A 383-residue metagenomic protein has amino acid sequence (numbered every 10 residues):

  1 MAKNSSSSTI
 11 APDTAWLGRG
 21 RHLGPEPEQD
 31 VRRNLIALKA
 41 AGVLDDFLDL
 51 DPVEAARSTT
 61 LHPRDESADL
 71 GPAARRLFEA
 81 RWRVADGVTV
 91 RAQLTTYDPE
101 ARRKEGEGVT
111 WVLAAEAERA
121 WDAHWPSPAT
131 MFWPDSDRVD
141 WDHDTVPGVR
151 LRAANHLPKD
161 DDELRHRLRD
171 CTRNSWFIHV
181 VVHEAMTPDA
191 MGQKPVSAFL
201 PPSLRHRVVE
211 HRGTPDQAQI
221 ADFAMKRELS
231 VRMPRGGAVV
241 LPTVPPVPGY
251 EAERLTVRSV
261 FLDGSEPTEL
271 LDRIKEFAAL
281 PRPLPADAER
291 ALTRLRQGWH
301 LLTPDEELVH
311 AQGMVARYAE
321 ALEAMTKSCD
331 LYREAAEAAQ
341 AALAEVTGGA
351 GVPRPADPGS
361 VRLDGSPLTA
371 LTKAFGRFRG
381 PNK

Functional and structural regions predicted by a protein language model:
M1-E210: N-terminal, leucine/charged-rich tether regions that mediate assembly and partner docking in large macromolecular
P25, Q29-R32, L38-A41, P158 (+6 more regions): Low-complexity, intrinsically disordered regions enriched in charged/polar residues
A41, N174, L280, R377-P381: Surface-exposed polar/charged interaction patches
F78-A80, V90-L94, W111-L113, L168 (+4 more regions): Long, contiguous hydrophobic alpha-helical segments, chiefly transmembrane helices and signal peptides
P126, F132-V309: Acidic, Ser/Thr/Pro-rich intrinsically disordered low-complexity regions
L284-D287, A291-L331, A335, A339-A342 (+3 more regions): Heptad-repeat coiled-coil/leucine-zipper oligomerization helices
Q340-K383: Proline-directed phosphorylation-rich, low-complexity intrinsically disordered regulatory regions
